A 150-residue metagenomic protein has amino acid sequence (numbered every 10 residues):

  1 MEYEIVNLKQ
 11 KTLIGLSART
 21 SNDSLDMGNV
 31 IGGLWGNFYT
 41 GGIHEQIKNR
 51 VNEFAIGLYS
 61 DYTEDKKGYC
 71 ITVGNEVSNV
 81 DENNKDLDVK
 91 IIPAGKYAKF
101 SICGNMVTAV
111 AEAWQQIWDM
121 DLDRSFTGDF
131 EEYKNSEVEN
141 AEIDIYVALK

Functional and structural regions predicted by a protein language model:
M1-K150: A solvent-exposed interaction/effector surface
